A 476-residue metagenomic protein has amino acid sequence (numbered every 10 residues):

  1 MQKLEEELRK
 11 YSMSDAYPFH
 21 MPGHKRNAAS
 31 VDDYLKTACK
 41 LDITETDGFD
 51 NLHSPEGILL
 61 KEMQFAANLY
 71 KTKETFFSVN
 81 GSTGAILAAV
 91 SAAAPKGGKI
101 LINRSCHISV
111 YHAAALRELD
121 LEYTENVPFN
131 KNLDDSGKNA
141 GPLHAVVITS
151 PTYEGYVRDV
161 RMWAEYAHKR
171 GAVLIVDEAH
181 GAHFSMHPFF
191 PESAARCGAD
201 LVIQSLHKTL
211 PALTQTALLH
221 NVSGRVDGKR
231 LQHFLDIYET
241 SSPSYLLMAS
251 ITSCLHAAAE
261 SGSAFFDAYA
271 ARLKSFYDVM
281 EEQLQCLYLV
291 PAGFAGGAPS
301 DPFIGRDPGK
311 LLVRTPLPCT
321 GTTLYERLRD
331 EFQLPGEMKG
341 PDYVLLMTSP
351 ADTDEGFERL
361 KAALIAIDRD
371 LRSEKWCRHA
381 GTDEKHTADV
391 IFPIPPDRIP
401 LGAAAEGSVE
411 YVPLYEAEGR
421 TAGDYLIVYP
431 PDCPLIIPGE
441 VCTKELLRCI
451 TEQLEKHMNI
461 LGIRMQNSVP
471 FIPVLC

Functional and structural regions predicted by a protein language model:
M1-G57, A172, P431: N-terminal "arm"/small-domain region of PLP-dependent enzymes with the aminotransferase-like
L4-R9, D33, L69-T72, F77 (+3 more regions): Conserved PLP-enzyme active-site core in the AAT-like
C39-G81, S105: Conserved N-terminal alpha-helix of the aminotransferase class I/II PLP-enzyme fold
D50-S54, E239, A264, P434-P438: A short N-terminal beta->alpha junction/helix N-cap motif
F65-L69, G198, Q232, Y415-I427: Short, hydrophobic/aliphatic alpha-helical segments
E165, K169, E445, T451-L454 (+1 more regions): Conserved RNA-binding domains used in RNP assembly and mRNA/RNA metabolism
S275-M465: Conserved C-terminal alpha-helix-loop-beta "cap" of PLP-dependent enzymes that closes/shapes the active-site mouth
I463-C476: Terminal helix/beta-alpha structural elements that buttress the NAD(P)+-binding lobe
